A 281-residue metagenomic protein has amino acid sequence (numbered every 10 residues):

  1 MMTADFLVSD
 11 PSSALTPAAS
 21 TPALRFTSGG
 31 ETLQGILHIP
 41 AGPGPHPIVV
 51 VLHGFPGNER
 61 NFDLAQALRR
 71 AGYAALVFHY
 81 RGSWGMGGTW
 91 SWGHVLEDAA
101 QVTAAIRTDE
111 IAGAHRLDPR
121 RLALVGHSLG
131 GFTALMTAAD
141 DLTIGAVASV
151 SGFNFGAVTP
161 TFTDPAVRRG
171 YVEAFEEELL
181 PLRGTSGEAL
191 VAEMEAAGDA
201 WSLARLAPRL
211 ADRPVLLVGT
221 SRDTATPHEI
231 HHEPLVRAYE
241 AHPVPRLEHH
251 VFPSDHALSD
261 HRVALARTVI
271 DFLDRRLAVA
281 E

Functional and structural regions predicted by a protein language model:
M2-G44: N-terminal cap/lid segment of alpha/beta-hydrolase-fold proteins
P45-G54: Short beta-strand element of the alpha/beta-hydrolase
G54-R60, A75: Serine-hydrolase catalytic-loop signature spanning alpha/beta hydrolases and amidase-signature enzymes
A65-G87: Conserved alpha/beta-hydrolase
W90-H115: Alpha/beta-hydrolase active-site loop
G113-S128: Alpha/beta-hydrolase fold nucleophile elbow
M136-A189, R213, H228: Hydrolase active-site cap/lid region
G187-D274: Serine-hydrolase catalytic core
